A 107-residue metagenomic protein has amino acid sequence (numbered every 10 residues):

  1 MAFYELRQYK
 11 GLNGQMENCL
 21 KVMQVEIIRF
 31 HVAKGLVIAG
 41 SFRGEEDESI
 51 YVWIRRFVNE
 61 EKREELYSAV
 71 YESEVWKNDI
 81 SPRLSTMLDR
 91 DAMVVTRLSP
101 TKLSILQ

Functional and structural regions predicted by a protein language model:
Y4, Q8, G44, S49-K62: Accessory recognition modules or surfaces
K10-L20: Short, surface-exposed ligand-recognition loops at beta-strand->loop->(often short) alpha-helix junctions that present
N18-G40, R56-T96: An amphipathic, aromatic/His-enriched active-site/gating alpha helix that lines ligand/cofactor pockets
P100-I105: Specificity-determining recognition surfaces
